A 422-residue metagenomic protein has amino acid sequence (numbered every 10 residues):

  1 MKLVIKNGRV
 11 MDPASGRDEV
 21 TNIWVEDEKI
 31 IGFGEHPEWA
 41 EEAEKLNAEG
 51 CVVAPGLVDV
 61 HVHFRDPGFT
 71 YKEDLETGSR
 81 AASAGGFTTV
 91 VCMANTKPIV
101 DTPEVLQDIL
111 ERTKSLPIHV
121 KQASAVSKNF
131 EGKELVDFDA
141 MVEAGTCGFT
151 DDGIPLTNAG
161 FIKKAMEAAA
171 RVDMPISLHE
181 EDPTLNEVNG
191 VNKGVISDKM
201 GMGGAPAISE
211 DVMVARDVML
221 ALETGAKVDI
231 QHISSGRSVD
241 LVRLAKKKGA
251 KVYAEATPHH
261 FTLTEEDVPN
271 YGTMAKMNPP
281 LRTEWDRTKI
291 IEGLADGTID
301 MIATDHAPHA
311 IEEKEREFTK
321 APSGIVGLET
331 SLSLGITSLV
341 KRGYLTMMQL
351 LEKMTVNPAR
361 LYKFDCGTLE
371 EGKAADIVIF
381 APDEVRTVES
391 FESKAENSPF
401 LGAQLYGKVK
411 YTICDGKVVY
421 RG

Functional and structural regions predicted by a protein language model:
M1-G56: Histidine-rich, glycine-flanked metal-binding segment
G8, E317-K320, A374-G422: C-terminal cap of metal-dependent C-N hydrolases
G8, I23, E28, G50 (+15 more regions): Divalent metal-coordination and catalytic microenvironments
E49-T113: Metal-associated gating/positioning segment near the N- to mid-region
Y71-S79, F130-A140: Short, acidic/polar
R112-V126: A glycine-rich helix N-cap at a beta->alpha junction
L135-I302: Histidine/acidic residue-rich metal-binding segments in metalloenzymes
K199-K227, M274, A295-D296, D300-I302 (+1 more regions): His/Asp/Glu-enriched, well-ordered alpha-helical/loop segment that forms or immediately abuts the divalent-metal
